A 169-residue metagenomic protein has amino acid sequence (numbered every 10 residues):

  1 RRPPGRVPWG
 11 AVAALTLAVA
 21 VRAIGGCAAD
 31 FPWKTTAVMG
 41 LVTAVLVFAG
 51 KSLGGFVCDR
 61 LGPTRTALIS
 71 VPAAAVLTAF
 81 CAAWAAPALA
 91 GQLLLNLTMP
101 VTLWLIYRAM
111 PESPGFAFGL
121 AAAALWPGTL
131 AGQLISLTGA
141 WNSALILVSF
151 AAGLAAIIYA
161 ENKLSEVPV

Functional and structural regions predicted by a protein language model:
P4-K51: Extracytoplasmic gate region of multi-pass secondary transporters
A49-P63: Helix-to-loop junctions at the C-terminal end of transmembrane segments in multipass secondary transporters
V57, T138-G139: Hydrophobic alpha-helical transmembrane and interfacial-helix anchor sites in secondary transporters
T64-T102: C-terminal transmembrane helical hairpin of 12-TM major facilitator-type secondary transporters
S70-T78, L125, F150-A156: MFS 12-TM fold signature
N96-E112, F118-A122: Intracellular juxtamembrane helix-capping segments at the cytosolic ends of symmetry-related transmembrane helices
G115-I135: Glycine-rich segments within core transmembrane alpha-helices of 12-TM secondary carriers
L145-V169: Multi-pass alpha-helical transporter architecture, strongest for 12-TM Major Facilitator/SLC carriers used
